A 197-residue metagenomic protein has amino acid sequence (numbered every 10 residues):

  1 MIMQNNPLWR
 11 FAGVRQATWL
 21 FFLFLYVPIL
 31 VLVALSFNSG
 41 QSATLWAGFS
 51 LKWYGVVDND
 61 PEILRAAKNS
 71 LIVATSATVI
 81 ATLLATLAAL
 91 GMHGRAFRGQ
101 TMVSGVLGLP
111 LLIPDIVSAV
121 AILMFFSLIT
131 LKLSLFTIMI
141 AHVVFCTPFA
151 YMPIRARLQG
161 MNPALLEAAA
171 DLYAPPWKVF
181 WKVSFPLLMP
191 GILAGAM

Functional and structural regions predicted by a protein language model:
M1-R10, S76-L107, M124, P163: Transmembrane-helix boundary motif in ABC transporter permease subunits
M3-Q4, S42-A47, L51, G99 (+2 more regions): Membrane-interfacial helix termini and adjacent extracytoplasmic/periplasmic loops of multi-pass transporters
Q4-N6, V27-P61: Short membrane-interfacial helix/loop motifs at transmembrane-helix boundaries
Q16-A17, F22-I29, V144, Y151-R155 (+2 more regions): Transmembrane alpha-helices
V27-L30, A34, L83-L87, V117-V120 (+4 more regions): Membrane-embedded alpha-helices of multi-pass transport/permease systems
F37, P61-M92, F185: Transmembrane alpha-helix signature in integral membrane proteins
E62-I72, M124-T147, M189-G191, A196: Loop-to-helix entry region at the N-terminal start of transmembrane alpha-helices in multi-pass membrane transporters
A67, M92, L109, A164-L172: Short hydrophobic faces within alpha-helices
